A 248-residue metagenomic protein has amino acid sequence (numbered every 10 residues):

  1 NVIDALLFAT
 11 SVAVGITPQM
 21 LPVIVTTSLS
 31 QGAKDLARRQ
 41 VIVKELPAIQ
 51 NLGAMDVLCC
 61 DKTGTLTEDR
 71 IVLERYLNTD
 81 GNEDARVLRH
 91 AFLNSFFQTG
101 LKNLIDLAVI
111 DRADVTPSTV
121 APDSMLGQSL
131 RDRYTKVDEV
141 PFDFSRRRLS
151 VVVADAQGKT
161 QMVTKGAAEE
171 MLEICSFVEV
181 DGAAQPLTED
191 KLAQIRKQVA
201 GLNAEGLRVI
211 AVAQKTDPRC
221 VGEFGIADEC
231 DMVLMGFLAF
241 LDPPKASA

Functional and structural regions predicted by a protein language model:
N1-A248: Conserved cytosolic headpiece of P-type ATPases
